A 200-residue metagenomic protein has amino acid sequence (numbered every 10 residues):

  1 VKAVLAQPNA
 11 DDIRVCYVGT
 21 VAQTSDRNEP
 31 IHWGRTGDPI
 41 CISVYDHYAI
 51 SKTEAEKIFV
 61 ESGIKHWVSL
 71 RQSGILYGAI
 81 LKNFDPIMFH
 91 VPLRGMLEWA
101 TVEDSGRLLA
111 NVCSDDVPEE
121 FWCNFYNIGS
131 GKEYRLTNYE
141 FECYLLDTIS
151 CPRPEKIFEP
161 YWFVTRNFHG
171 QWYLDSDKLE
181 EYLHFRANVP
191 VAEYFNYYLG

Functional and structural regions predicted by a protein language model:
K2-Y45: Conserved Rossmann-fold NAD(P)-dependent oxidoreductase catalytic core, especially the SDR/UDP-sugar
C16-T20, R71-S73, G129: Active-site beta-alpha turn of Rossmann-fold NAD(P)-dependent dehydrogenases/reductases
Q23-S25, D46-I50, K65-I87: Flexible, glycine-rich beta-alpha linker
E29-P30, G34, C41-V68: Active-site Tyr-X1-5-Lys
D46, I50, L97-E103, L174 (+1 more regions): Residue-level signal for the nucleotide or nucleotide-sugar donor/cofactor binding architecture
L81-D104, L108, N127-G129: A conserved pocket-lining segment of Rossmann-fold NAD(P)-dependent short-chain dehydrogenase/reductase
L108-G170, L174-S176, E181-Y182, G200: Mid/C-terminal beta-alpha module of Rossmann-like enzyme folds, strongest in SDR-family dehydrogenases/epimerases
V191-G200: Amphipathic terminal alpha-helices
